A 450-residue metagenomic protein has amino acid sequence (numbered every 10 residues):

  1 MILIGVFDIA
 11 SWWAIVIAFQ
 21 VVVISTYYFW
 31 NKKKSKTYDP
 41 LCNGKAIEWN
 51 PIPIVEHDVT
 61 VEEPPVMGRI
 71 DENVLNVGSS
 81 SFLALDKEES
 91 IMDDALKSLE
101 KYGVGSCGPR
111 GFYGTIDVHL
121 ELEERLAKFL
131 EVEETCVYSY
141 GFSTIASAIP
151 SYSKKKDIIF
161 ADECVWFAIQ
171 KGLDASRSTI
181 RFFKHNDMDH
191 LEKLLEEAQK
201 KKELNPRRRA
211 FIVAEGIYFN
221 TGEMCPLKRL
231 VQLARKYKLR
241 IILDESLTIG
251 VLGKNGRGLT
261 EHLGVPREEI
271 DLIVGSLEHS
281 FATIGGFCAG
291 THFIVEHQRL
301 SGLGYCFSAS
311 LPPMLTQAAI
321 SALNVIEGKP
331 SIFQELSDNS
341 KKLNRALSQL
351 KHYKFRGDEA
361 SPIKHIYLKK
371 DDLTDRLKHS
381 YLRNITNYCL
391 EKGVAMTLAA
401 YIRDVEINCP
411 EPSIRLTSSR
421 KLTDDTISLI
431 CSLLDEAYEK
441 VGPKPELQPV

Functional and structural regions predicted by a protein language model:
I2-V104, L239: N-terminal "arm"/small-domain region of PLP-dependent enzymes with the aminotransferase-like
L3-A18, V22, L85, E89 (+6 more regions): PLP-dependent enzyme catalytic core of the Aspartate aminotransferase-like
E48-V61, L85, I332-N344, L350-G393 (+4 more regions): Conserved PLP-binding catalytic core of the aspartate aminotransferase-like
S81, R181, H185-L243: Active-site phosphate-binding strand-loop segment of PLP-dependent enzymes
M92-Y140: Conserved N-terminal alpha-helix of the aminotransferase class I/II PLP-enzyme fold
Y140, A161-R177: Substrate-binding/gating loop at the entrance of the active-site cleft, primarily in PLP-dependent aminotransferase-like
A148-F167, M188, E192: Conserved PLP-anchoring active-site segment centered on the Schiff-base-forming lysine
Y237-R240, L247, L252-A360, D371-D372: Active-site C-terminal subdomain of aminotransferase-like
